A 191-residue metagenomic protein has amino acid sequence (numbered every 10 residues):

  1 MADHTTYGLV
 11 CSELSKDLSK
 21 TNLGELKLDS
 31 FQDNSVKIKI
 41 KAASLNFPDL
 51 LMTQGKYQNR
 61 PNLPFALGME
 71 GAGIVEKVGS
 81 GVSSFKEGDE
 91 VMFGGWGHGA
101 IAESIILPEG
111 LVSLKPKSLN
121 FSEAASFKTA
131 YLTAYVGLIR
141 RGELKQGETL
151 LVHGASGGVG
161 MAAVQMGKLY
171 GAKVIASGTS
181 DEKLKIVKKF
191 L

Functional and structural regions predicted by a protein language model:
M1-V10: Eukaryotic N-terminal low-complexity, Ser/Thr- and Lys/Arg-rich leader segments that predominantly function as
H4, N22, N34, M69 (+2 more regions): Exposed loop/turn and edge beta-strand positions of beta-sandwich/beta-sheet ligand-binding modules
L14-S15: Proline/serine/threonine-rich low-complexity linkers at boundaries of modular beta-sandwich domains
L23-L28, A72-I74, S104-I106, V112: Conserved hydrophobic/aromatic beta-strand scaffold that supports enzyme active sites
L28-L45, K56-G99, G178: Glycine-rich beta-strand-centered segment in the early N-terminal region that forms part of a ligand/cofactor-binding
P48-Q54: Cytochrome P450 core scaffold surrounding the K-helix E-X-X-R motif and the conserved "meander" helix-loop region
L51, E90-G154: NAD(P)H dinucleotide-binding glycine-rich loop of Rossmann-like/cofactor-binding domains, especially the beta1-alpha1
A125-L191: Mid-domain Rossmann-like dinucleotide-binding core that forms the NAD(H)/NADP(H) cofactor-binding site
